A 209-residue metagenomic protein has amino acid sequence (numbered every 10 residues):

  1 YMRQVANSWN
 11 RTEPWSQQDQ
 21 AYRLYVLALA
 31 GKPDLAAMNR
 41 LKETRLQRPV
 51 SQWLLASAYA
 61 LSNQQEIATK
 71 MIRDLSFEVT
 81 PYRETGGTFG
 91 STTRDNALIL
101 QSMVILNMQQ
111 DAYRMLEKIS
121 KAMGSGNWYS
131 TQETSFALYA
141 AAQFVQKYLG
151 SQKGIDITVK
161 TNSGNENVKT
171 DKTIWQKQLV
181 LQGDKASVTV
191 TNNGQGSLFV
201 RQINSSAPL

Functional and structural regions predicted by a protein language model:
Y1-Q4: Acidic/histidine-rich catalytic neighborhood
A6-L209: Long, domain-scale non-catalytic interaction/scaffolding regions in large secretory-pathway and trafficking proteins
